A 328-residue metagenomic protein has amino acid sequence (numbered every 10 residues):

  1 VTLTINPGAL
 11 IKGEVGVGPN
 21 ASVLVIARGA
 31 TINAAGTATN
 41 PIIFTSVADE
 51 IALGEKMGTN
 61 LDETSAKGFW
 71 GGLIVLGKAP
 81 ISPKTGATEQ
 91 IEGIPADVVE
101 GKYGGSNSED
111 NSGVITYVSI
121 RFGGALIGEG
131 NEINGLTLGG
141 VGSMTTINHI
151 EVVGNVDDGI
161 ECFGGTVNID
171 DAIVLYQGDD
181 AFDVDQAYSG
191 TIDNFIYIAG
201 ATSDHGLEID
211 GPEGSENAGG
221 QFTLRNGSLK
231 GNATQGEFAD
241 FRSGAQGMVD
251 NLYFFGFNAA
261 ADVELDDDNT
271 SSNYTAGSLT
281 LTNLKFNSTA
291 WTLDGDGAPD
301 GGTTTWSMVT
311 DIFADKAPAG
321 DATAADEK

Functional and structural regions predicted by a protein language model:
V1, E14-G29, T45-D157, E161-G178 (+1 more regions): Extracellular beta-rich repeat passengers
P7-A9, A30-I42: Extracellular beta-strand-rich, repetitive "passenger/adhesive" scaffolds that bind or process carbohydrates
